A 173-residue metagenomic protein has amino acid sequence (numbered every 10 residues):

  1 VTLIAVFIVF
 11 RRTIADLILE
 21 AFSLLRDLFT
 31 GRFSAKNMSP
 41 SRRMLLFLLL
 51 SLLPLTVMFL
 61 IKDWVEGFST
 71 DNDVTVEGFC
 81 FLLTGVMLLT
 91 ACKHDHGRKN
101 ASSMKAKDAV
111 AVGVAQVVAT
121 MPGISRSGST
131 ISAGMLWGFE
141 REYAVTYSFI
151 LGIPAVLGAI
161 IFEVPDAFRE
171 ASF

Functional and structural regions predicted by a protein language model:
V1-F173: Multi-pass membrane proteins that catalyze or facilitate reactions on polyprenyl-/lipid-phosphate substrates and their
